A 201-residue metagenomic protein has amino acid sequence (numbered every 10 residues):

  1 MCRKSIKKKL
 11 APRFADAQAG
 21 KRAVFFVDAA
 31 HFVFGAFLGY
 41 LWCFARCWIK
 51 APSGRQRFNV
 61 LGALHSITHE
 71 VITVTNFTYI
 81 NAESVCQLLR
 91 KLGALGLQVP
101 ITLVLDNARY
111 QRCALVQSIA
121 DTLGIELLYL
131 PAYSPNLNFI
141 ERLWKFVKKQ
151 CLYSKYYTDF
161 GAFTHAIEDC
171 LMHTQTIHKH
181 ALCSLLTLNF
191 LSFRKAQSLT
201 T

Functional and structural regions predicted by a protein language model:
M1-T201: Short functional hotspots at interaction and active-site rims
